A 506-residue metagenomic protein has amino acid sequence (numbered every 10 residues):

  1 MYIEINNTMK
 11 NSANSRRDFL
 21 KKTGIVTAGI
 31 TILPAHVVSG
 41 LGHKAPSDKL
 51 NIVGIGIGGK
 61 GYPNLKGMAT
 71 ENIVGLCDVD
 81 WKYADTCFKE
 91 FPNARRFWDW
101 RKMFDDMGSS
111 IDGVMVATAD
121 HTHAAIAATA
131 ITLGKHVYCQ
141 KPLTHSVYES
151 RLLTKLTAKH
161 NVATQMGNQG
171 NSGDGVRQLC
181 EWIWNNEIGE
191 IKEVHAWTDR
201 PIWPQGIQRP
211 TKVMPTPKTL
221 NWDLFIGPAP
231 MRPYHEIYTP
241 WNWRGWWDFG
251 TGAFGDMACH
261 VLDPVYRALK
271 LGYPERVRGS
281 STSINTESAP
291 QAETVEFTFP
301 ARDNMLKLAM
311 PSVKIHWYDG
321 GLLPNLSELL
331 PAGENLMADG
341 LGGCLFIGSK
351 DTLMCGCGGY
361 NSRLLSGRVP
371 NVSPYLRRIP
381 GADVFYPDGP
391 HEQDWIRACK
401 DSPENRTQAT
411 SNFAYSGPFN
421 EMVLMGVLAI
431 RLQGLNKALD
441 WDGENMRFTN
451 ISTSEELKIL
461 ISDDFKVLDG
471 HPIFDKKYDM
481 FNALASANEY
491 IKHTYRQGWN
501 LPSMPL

Functional and structural regions predicted by a protein language model:
T8-T27: N-terminal secretory signal peptides and thylakoid transit peptides that target proteins across membranes
V26-F91, G170-G173, V265: N-terminal Rossmann-like dinucleotide-binding module
G56, K60-N64, H160-M166, G170-G279 (+7 more regions): Predominantly a Rossmann-like dinucleotide-binding segment in NAD(P)-dependent oxidoreductases
P63, A69-T70, C77, W81-A84 (+2 more regions): Glycine-enriched catalytic-core subsegment of oxygenase/oxidase enzymes
R95-D99: Short acidic-hydrophobic, aromatic-tinged amphipathic segments that line or gate anion-handling sites
K102-S109: Short amphipathic alpha-helix with an adjacent loop that forms part of the alpha/beta core around
V114-M115: N-terminal Rossmann-like NAD(P) cofactor-binding module of classical short-chain dehydrogenase/reductase
D120, A124-S172, N186, N436: Beta-strand-loop-alpha-helix segment that lines the small-molecule cofactor/substrate pocket of alpha/beta enzymes
